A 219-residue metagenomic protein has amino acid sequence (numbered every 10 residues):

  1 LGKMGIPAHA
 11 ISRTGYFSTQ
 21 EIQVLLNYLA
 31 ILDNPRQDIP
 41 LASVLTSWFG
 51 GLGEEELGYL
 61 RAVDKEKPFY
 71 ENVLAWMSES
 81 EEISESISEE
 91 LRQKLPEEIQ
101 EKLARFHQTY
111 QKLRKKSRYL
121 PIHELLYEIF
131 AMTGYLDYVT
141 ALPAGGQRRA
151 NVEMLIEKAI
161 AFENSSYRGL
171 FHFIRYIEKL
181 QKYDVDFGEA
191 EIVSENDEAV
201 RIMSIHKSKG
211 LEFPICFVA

Functional and structural regions predicted by a protein language model:
L1-V63, K94, Q100-E101, Q108 (+2 more regions): Conserved motor-region signature of P-loop NTPase helicases/translocases
V63-E90, L103-F106: Accessory alpha-helical DNA-binding modules that contact the DNA backbone or grooves
